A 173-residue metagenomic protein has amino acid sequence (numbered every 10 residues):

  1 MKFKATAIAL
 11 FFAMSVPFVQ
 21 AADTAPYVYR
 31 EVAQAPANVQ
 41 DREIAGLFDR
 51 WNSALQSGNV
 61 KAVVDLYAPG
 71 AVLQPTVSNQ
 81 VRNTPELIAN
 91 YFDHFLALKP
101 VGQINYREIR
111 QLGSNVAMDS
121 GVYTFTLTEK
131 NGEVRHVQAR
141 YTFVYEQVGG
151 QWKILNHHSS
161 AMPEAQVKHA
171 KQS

Functional and structural regions predicted by a protein language model:
M1-A5: Positively charged n-region of N-terminal signal peptides that target proteins for export
A7-P17: Bacterial N-terminal signal peptides
A22-P26, Q138-K168: Short beta-strand edge/turn micro-motifs at domain boundaries
Y27-Y29, N38-L47, S53, V60-N115 (+2 more regions): A solvent-exposed, acidic/Ser-Thr-rich amphipathic alpha-helical stretch
R30-Q40, V167-A170: A detector for short, charged/polar N-terminal pre-domain segments
V63, K130-R135, E164-A170: A short acidic/glycine-rich loop-to-helix N-cap element
I109-A117, K130-G132, Y145-K153: A short, structured loop/turn motif at beta-sheet edges
G121-T128: Generic short beta-strand segments
